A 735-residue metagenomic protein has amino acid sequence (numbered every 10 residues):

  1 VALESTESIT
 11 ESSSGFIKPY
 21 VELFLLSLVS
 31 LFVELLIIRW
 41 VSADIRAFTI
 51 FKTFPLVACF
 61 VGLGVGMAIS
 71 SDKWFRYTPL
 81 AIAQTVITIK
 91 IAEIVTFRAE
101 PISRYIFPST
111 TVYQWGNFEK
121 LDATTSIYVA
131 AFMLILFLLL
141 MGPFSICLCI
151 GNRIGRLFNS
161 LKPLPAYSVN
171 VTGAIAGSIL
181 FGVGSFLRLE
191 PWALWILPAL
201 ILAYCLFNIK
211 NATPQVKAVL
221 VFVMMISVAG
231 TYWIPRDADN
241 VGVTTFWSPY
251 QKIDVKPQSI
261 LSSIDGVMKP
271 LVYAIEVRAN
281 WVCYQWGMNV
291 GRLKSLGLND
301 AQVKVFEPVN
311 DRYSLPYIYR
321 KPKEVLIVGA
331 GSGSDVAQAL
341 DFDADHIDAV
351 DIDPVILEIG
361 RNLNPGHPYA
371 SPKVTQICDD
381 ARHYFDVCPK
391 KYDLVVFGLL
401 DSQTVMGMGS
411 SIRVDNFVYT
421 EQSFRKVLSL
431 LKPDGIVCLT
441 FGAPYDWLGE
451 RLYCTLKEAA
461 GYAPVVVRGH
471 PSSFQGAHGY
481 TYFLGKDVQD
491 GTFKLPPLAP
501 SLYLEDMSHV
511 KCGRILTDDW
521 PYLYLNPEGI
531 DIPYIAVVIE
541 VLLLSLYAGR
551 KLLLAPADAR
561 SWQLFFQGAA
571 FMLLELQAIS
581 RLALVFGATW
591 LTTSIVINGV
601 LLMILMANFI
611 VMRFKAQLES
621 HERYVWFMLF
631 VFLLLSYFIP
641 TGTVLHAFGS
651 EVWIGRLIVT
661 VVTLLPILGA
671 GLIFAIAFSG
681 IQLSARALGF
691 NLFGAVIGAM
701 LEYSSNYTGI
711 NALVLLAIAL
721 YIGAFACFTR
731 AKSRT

Functional and structural regions predicted by a protein language model:
A2-T735: Alpha-helical transmembrane segments of multi-pass membrane proteins
